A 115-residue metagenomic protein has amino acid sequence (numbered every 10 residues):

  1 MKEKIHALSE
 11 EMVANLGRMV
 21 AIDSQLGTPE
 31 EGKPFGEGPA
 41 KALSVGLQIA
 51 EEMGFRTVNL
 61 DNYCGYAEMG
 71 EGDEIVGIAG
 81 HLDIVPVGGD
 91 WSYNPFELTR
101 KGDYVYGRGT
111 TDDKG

Functional and structural regions predicted by a protein language model:
K2-T111: Acidic/His- and Gly-rich active-site-bordering loop/insert found across diverse amide/peptide-bond hydrolases
